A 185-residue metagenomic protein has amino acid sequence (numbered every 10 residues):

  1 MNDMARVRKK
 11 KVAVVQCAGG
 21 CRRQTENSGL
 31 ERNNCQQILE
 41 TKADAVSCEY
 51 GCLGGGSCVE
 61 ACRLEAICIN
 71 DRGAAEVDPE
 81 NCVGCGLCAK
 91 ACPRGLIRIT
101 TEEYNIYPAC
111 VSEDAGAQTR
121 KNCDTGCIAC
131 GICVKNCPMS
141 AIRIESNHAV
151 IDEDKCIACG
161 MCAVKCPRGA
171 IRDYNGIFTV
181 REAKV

Functional and structural regions predicted by a protein language model:
M1-N136, S140, K165, G169-R172 (+1 more regions): Ferredoxin-type iron-sulfur electron-transfer modules and their immediate structural context
R72, S146-N147: Short glycine/acidic-rich loop motifs that flank beta-strands on beta-rich extracellular proteins
